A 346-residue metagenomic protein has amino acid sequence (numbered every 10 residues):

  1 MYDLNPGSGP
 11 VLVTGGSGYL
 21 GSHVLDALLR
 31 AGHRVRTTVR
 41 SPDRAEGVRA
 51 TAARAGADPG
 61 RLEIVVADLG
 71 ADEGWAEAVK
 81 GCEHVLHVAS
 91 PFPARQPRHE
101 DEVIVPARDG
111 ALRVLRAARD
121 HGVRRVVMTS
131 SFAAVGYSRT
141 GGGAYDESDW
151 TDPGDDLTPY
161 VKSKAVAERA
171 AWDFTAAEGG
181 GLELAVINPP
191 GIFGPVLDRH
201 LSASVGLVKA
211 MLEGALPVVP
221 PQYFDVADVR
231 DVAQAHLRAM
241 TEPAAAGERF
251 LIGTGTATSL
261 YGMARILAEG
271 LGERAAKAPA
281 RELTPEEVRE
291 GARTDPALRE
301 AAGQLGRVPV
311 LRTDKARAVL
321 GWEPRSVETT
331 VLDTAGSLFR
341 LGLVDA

Functional and structural regions predicted by a protein language model:
D3, G9-H33, T38: N-terminal Rossmann NAD(P)H-binding glycine-rich loop of SDR-like oxidoreductase domains
N5, A235-E300, A318, L332-A346: Mid/C-terminal beta-alpha module of Rossmann-like enzyme folds, strongest in SDR-family dehydrogenases/epimerases
P42-D43, G47, A53-D109: NAD(P)H-binding glycine-rich loop region in Rossmannoid oxidoreductase-like domains and their noncatalytic homologs
H87, P91, Q96-Y160: Conserved Rossmann-fold NAD(P)-dependent oxidoreductase catalytic core, especially the SDR/UDP-sugar
Q96-P97, D152-D156, D198-R199, G206-D231: A conserved pocket-lining segment of Rossmann-fold NAD(P)-dependent short-chain dehydrogenase/reductase
D155-L184: Active-site Tyr-X1-5-Lys
G180-L182, G194-L207, A239-F250: Glycine/proline-rich active-site loop of Rossmann-fold NAD(P)-dependent oxidoreductases
